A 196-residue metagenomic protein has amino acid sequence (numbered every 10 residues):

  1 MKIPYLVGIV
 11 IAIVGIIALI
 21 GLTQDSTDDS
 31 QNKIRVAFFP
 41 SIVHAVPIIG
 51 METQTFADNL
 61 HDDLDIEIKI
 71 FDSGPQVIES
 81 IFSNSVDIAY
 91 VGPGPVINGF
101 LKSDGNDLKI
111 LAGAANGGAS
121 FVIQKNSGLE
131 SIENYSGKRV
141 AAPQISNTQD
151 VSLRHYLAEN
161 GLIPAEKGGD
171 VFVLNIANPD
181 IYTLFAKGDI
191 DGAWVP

Functional and structural regions predicted by a protein language model:
M1-K33: Short, low-complexity disordered leader/linker segments with a strong preference for bacterial N-terminal type II
Y5-I11, H44, G74, N178: Generic hydrophobic-segment detector
D29-N175, D191-V195: Short, glycine-/small- and polar/acidic-enriched structural segments that line small-molecule recognition paths
V173-G188: A residue-level marker of the well-folded mature domains of exported/periplasmic proteins
